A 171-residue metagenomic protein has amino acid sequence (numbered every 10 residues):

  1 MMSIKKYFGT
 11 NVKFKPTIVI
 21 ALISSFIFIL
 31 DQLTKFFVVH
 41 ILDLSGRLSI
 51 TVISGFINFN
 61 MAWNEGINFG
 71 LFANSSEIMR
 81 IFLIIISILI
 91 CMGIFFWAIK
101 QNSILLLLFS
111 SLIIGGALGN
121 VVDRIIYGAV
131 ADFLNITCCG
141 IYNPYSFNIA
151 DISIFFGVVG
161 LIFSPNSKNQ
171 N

Functional and structural regions predicted by a protein language model:
M1-N171: Alpha-helical transmembrane bundles and membrane-interface segments of multipass inner-membrane proteins
